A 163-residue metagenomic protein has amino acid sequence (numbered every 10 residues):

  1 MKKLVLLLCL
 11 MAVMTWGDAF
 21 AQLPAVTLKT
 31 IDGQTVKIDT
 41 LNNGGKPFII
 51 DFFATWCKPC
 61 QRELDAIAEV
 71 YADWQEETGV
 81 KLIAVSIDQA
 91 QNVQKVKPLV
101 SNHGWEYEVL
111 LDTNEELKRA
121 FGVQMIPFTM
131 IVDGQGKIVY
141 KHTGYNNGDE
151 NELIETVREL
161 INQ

Functional and structural regions predicted by a protein language model:
L4-V13: Sec-dependent N-terminal signal peptides
D18-Q22, Q34: Boundary of Sec targeting at the N-terminus
T27-P47: A short beta-strand-turn-helix
G45-F48, F52-W56, M125: Short pre-active-site segment immediately N-terminal to redox-active cysteine/selenocysteine motifs in thiol-based
R62-N102, N114-R119: Structural microenvironment flanking redox-active thiols in thiol-disulfide oxidoreductases
L99-V132: Short, internal strand/loop/helix patches that form the active-site neighborhood or redox-interaction surface
I131-Q163: Thiol-/selenol-based redox modules, centered on thioredoxin-like and closely related oxidoreductase domains
